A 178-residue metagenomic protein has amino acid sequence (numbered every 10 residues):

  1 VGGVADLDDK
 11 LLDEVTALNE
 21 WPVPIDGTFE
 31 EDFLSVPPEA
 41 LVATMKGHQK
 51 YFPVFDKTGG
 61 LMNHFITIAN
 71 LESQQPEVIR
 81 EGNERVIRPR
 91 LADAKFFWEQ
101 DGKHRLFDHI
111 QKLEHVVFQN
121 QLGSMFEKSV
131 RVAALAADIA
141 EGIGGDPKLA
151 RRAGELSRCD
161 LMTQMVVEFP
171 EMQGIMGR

Functional and structural regions predicted by a protein language model:
V1-R178: Amphipathic alpha-helical "coupling" segments that flank catalytic cores
